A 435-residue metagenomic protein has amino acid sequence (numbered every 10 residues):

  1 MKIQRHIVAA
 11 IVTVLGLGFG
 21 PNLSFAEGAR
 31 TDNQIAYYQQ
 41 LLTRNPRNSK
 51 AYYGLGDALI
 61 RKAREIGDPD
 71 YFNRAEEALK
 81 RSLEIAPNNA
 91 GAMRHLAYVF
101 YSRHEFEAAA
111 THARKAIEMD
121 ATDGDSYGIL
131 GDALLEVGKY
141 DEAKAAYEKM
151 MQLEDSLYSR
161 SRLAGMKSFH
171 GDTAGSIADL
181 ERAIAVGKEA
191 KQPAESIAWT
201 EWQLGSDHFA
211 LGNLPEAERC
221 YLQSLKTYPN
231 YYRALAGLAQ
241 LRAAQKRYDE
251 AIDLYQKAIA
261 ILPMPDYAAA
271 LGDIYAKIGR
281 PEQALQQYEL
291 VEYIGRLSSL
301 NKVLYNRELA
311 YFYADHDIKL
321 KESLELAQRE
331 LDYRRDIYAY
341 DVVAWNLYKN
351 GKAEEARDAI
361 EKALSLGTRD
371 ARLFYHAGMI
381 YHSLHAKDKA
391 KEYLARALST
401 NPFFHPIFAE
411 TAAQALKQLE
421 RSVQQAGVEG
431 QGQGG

Functional and structural regions predicted by a protein language model:
Q39-N48, R81-G91, A185-I197, I294-N301: Flexible helix-coil transition and linker loops at the boundaries of alpha-helical arrays
N48, N89, D123, S156-L157 (+7 more regions): Residue-level recognition of tetratricopeptide repeat
A51, A92, S126, S159-R160 (+8 more regions): TPR alpha-solenoid repeat register
G54, H95, I129, R162 (+9 more regions): Canonical tetratricopeptide repeat
D57, R64, Y98, D132 (+8 more regions): Residue-level recognition of tetratricopeptide repeat
R61, D68, S102-R103, E136-V137 (+10 more regions): Register position in tetratricopeptide repeats
